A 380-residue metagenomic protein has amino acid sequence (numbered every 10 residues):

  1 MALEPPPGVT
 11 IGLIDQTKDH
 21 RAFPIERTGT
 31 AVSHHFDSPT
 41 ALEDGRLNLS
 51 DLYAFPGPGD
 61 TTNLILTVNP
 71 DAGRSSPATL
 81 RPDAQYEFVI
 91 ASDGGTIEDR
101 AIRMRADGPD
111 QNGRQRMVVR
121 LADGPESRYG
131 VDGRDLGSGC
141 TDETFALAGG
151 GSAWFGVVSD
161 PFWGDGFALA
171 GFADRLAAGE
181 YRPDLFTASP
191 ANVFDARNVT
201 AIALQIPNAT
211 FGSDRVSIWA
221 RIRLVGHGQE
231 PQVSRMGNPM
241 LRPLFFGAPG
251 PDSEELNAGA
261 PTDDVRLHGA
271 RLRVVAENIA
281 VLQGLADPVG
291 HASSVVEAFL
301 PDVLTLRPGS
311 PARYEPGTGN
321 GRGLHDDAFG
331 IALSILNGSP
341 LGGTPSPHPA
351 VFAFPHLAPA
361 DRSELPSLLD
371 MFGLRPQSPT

Functional and structural regions predicted by a protein language model:
M1-A2, D19: Residue-level detector of alpha-helical hydrophobic segments embedded in or interacting with membranes
A2-I11: Extreme N-terminal basic, low-complexity initiation segments that serve as generic localization/processing leaders
V9, R21-F23: Composition-driven detection of intrinsically disordered, low-complexity segments
G12-D19: N-terminal amphipathic/hydrophobic targeting modules at extreme N-termini, encompassing cleavable Sec/SRP-type signal
F23-T380: Surface-exposed extracytoplasmic segments
